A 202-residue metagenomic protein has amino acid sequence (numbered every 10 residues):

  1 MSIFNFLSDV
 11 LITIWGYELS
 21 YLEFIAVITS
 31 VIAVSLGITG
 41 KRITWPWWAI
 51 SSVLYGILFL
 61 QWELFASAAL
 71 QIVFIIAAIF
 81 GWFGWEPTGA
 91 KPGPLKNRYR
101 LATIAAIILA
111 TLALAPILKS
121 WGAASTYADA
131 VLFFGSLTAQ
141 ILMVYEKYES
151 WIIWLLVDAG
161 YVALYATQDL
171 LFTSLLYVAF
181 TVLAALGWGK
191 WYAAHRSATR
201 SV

Functional and structural regions predicted by a protein language model:
S2-T39, W85-G89, K96-V202: Polytopic alpha-helical membrane-helix bundles and their juxtamembrane interface segments in multi-pass membrane
S35-I43, L58-L64: Short, hydrophobic transmembrane alpha-helix segments
T44, S51-S52, A159: Alpha-helical transmembrane segments of multi-pass integral membrane proteins
T44-P46, W151: Bulky hydrophobic/aromatic packing residues
W45, L64, I141-V144: Alpha-helical interaction segments
W48-L58, W62-E86: Alpha-helical membrane segments and adjacent membrane-interface helices in multi-pass membrane proteins
